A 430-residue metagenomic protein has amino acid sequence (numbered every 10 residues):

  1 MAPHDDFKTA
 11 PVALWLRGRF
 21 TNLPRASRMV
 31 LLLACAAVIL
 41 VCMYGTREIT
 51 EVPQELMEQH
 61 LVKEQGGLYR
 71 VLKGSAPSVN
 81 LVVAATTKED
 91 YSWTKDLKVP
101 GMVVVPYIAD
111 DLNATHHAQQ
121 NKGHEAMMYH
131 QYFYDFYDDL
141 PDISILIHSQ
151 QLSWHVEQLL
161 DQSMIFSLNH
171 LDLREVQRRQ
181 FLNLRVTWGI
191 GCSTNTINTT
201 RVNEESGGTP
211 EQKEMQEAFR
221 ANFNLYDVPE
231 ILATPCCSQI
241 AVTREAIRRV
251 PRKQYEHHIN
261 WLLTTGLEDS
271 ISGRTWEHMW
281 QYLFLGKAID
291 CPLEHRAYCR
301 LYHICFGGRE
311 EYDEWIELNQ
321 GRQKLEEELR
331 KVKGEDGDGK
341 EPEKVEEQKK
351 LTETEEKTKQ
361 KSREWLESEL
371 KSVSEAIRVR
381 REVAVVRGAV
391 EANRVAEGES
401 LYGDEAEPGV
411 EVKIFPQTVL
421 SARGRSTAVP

Functional and structural regions predicted by a protein language model:
A2-P430: ER/Golgi luminal nucleotide-sugar-dependent glycosyltransferases, focusing on the catalytic module
